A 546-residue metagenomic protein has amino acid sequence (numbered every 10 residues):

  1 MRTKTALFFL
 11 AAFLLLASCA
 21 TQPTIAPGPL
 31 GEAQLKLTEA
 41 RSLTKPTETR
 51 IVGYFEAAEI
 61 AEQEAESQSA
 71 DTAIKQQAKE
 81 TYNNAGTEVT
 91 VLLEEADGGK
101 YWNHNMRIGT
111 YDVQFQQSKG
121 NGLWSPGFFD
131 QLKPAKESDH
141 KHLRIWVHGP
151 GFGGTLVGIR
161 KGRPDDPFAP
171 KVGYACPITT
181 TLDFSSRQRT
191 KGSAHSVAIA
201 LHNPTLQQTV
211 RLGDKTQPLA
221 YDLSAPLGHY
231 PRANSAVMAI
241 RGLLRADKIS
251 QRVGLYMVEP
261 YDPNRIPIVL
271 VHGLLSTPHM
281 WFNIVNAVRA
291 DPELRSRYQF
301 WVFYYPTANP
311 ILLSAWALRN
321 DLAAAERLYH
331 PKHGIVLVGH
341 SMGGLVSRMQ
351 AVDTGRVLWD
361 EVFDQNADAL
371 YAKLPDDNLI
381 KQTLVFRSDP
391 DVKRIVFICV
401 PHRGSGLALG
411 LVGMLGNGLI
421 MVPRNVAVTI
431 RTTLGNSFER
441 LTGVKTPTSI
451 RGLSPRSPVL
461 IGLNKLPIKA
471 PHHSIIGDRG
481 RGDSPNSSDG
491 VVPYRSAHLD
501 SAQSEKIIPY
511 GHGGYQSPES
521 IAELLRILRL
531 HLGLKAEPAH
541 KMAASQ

Functional and structural regions predicted by a protein language model:
M1-F9: Bacterial N-terminal signal peptides that target proteins for export
F8-A17: Bacterial N-terminal signal peptides
C19-I268, T277-N283, Q299, E537-Q546: Flexible, membrane-associating and regulatory peripheral segments of lipid-active enzymes
I25, T49-V52, I60-Q77, L93-G98 (+3 more regions): Serine-dependent carboxylesterase/thioesterase catalytic core of lipase-like alpha/beta-hydrolase/SGNH enzymes
D247-K248, V258-P263, L384-R394, T446-S457: Alpha-helix-centered segments that form part of catalytic cores
Y261-P263, L294, H330-P331, V338-G339 (+3 more regions): Extracellular/periplasmic catalytic domains that process cell-envelope and extracellular macromolecules
F282-Y298: Short amphipathic alpha-helix adjacent to the substrate-entry channel of hydrolases
M421-Q546: C-terminal subdomain of alpha/beta-hydrolase-fold enzymes, centered on the catalytic histidine and its supporting
